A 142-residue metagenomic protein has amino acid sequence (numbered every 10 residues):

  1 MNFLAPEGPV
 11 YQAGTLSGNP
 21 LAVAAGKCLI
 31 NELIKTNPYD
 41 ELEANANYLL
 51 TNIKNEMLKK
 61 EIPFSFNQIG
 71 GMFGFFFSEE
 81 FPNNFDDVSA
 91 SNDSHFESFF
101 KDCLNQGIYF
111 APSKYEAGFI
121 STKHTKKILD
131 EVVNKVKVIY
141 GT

Functional and structural regions predicted by a protein language model:
M1-T142: Conserved N-terminal phosphate-binding loop of PLP-dependent enzymes in the Aspartate aminotransferase
